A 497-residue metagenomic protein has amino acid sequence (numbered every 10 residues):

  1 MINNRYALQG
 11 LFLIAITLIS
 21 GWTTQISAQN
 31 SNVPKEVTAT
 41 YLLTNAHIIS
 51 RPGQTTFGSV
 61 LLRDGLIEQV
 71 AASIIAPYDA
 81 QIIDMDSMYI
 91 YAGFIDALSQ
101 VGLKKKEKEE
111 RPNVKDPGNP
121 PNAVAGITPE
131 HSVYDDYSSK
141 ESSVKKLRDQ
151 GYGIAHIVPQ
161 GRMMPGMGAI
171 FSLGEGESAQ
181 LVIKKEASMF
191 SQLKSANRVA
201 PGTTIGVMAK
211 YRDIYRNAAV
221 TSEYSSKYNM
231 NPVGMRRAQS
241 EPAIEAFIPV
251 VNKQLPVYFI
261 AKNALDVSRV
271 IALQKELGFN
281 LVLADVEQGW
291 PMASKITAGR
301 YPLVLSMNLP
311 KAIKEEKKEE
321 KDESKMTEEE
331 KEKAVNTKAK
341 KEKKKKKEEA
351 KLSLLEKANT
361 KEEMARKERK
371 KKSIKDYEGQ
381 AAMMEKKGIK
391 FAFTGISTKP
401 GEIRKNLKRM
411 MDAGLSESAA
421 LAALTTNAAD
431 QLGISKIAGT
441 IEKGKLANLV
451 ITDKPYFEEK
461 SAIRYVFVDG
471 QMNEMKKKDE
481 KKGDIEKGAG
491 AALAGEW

Functional and structural regions predicted by a protein language model:
M1-N32: Bacterial Sec-dependent N-terminal signal peptides
V33-A39, I48, P52-G93, K108: Histidine-rich, glycine-flanked metal-binding segment
A39-L43, A76-Y134, D149: Replace "His-x-His-based motif
Y41-H47, E486-W497: Tryptophan-anchored aromatic micro-motifs
N45, K106, N113-N122, P256 (+3 more regions): His/Asp/Glu-enriched, well-ordered alpha-helical/loop segment that forms or immediately abuts the divalent-metal
A46, G58, D430, K443-D484: C-terminal cap of metal-dependent C-N hydrolases
A46, G65, S87, L98 (+8 more regions): Divalent metal-coordination and catalytic microenvironments
K140-S143, R148-M292, T297, L303 (+3 more regions): Polyanionic/metal-chelating signatures
